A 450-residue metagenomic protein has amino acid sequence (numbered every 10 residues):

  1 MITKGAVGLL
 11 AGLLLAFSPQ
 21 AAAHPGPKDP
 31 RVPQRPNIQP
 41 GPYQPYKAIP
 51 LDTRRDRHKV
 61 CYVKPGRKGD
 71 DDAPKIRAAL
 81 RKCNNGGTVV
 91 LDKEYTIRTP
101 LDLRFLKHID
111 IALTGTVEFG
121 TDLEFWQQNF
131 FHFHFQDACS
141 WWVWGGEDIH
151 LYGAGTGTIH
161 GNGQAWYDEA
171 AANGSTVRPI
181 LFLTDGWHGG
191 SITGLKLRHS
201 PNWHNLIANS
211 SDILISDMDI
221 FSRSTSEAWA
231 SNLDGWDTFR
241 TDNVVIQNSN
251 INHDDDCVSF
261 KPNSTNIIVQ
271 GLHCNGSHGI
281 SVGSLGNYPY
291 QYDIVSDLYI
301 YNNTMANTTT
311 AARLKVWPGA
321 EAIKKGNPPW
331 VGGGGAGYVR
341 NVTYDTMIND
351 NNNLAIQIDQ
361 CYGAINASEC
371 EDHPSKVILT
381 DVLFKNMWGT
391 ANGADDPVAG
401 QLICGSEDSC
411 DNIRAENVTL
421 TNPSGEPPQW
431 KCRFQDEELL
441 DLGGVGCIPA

Functional and structural regions predicted by a protein language model:
I2-H108, A112-T193, N202, A208 (+3 more regions): Extracellular "leader-to-stem" segments immediately downstream of a signal peptide or signal-anchor in secreted/lumenal
D122-V143, T158-T184, K196-R198, N202-I207 (+3 more regions): Glycine- and acidic/polar-rich repeat regions and solenoidal domains
